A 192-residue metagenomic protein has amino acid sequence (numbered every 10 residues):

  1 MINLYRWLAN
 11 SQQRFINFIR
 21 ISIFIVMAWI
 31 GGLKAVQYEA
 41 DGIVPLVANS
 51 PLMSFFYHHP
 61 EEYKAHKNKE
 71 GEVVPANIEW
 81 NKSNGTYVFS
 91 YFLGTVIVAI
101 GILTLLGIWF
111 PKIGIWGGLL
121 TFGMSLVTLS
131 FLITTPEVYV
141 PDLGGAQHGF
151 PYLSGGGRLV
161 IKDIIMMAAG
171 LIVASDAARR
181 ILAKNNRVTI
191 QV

Functional and structural regions predicted by a protein language model:
M1-V192: Membrane-interface extramembranous regions
